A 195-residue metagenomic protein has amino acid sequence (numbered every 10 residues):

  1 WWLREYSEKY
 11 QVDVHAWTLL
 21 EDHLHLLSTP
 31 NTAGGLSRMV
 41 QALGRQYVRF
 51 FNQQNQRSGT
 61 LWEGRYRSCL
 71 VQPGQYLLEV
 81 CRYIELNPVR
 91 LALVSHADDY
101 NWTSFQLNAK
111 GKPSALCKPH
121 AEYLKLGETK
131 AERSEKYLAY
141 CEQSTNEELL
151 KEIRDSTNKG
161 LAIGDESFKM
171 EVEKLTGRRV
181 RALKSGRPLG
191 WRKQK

Functional and structural regions predicted by a protein language model:
W1-L20, T29-K195: Short Pro-Cys-Gly-centered "Cys-loop" motif that presents a nucleophilic cysteine in a tight turn
H23-L24: Short acidic-rich active-site patches of cyclic nucleotide enzymes
